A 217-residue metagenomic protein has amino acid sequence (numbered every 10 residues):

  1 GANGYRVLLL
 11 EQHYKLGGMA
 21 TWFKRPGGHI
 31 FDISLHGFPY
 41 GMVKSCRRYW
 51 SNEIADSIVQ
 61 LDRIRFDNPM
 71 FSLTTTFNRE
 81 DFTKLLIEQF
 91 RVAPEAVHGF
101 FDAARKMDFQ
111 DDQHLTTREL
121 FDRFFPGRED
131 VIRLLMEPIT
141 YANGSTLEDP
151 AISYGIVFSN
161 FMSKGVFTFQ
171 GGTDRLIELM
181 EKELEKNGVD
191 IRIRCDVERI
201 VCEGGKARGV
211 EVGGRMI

Functional and structural regions predicted by a protein language model:
G1-V92: N-terminal glycine-rich phosphate/pyrophosphate-binding loop and immediately adjacent elements
G4, R105, G213-I217: Short, intrinsically disordered, charge-balanced linker/junction segments flanking boundaries in proteins
G17-G18, P26, F31, V201-I217: Central helical "cap/lid" subdomain
P69-A151: Rossmann-like flavin
E148, I191, M216: Ligand-binding pocket scaffold of soluble enzyme catalytic domains
G155-G213: Helical element adjacent to the flavin cofactor pocket in flavoenzyme catalytic cores
